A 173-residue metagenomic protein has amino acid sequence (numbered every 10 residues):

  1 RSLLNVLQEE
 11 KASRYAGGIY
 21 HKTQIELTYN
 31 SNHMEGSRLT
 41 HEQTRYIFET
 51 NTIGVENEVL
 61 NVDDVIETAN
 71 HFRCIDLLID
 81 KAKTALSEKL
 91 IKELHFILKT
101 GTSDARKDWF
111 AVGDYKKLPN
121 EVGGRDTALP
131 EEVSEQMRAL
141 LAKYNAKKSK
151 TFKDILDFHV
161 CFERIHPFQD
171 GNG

Functional and structural regions predicted by a protein language model:
R1-N172: FIC/Doc superfamily catalytic core
